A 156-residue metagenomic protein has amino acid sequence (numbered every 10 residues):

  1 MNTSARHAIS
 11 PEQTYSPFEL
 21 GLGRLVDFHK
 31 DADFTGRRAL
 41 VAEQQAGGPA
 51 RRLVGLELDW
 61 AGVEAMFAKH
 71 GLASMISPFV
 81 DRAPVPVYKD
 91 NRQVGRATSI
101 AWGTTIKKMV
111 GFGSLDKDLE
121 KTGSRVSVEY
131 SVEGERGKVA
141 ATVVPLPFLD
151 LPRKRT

Functional and structural regions predicted by a protein language model:
M1-T156: Conserved, structured C-terminal
